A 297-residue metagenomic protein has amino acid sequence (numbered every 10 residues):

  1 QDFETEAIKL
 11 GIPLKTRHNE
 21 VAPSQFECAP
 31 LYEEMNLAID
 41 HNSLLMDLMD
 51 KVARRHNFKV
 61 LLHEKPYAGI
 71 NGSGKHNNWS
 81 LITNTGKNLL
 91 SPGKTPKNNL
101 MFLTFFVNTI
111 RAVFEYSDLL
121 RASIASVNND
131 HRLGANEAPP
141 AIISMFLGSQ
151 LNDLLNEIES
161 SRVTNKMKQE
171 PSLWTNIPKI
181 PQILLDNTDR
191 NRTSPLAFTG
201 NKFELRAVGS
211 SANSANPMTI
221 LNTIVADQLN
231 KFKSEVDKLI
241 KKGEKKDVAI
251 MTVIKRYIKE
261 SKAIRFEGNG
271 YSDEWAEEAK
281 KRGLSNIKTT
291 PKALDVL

Functional and structural regions predicted by a protein language model:
Q1-H56, V60-L62, N71-G74, L81-L297: Glycine-rich, acidic/polar active-site loops that bind/position phosphate-bearing ligands
P66-A68: Active-site-proximal loop/turn and secondary-structure-junction residues that shape catalytic pockets, frequently
